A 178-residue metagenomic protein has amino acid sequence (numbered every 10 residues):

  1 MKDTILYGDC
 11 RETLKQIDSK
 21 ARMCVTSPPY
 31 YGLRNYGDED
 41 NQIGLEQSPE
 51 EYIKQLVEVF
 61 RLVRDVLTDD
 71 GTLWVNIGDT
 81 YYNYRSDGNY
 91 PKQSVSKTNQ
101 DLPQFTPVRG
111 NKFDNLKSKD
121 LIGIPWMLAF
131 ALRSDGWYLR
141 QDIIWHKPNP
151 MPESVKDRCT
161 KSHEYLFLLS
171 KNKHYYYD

Functional and structural regions predicted by a protein language model:
M1-D178: Core catalytic lobe of class I
